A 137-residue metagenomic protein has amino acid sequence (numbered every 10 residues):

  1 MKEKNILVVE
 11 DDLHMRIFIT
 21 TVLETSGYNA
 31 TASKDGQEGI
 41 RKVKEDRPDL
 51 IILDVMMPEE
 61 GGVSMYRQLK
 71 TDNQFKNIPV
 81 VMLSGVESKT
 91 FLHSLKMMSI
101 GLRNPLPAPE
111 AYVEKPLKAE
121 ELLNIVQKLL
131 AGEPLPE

Functional and structural regions predicted by a protein language model:
M1-N5, E120-E137: Non-catalytic signal-transmission and effector/linker regions of two-component phosphorelay proteins
E10: Conserved acidic carboxylate
I17-T25: Charged docking surfaces used in two-component/phosphorelay signaling
A32-R41, G62: Helix N-cap/capping motif at the beta->alpha junctions
D46-I52: Active-site beta3 strand of CheY-like receiver
D54, S84: Active-site residues of response regulator receiver
M57, L69: Receiver (REC) domain active-site loop signature in two-component systems and cognate sites in sensor histidine kinases
S64, E87-E114, E120, N124: Alpha4 helix (beta4-alpha4-beta5 surface) of REC/receiver domains from two-component response regulators
